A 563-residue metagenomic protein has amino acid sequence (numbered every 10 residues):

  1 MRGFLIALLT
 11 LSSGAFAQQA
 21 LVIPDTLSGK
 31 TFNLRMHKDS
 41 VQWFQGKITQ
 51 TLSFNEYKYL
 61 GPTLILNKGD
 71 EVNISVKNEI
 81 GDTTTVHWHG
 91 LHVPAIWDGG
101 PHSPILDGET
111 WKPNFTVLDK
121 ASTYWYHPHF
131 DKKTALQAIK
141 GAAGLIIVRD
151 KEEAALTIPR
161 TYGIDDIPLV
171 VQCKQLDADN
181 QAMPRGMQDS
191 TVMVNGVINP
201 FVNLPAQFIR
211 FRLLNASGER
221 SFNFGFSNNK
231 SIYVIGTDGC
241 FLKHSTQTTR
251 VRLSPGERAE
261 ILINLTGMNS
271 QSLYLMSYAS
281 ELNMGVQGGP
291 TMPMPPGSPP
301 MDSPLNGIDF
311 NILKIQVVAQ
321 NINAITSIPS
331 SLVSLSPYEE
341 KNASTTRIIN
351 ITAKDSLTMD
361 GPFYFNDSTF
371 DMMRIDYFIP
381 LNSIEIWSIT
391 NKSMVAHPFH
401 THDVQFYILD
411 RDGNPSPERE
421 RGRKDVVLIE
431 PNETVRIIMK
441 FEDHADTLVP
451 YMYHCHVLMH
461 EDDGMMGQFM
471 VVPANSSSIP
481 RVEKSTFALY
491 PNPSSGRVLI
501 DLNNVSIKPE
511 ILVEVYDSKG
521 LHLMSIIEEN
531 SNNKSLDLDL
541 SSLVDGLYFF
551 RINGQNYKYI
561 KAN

Functional and structural regions predicted by a protein language model:
M1-Q18: Bacterial Sec-dependent N-terminal signal peptides
I6, F16, P480-Y490, S494-N563: C-terminal outer-membrane/trafficking sorting elements
Q18-P255, I261, N283, M292-D355 (+5 more regions): Histidine-centered copper-binding motifs that mark active-site loops of extracellular/periplasmic copper enzymes
N67-E71, P205-F208, L381-I384, N492-L499: Short coil/turn motif common to extracellular beta-sandwich-like domains
A121-W125, M268-L275, H444-M452, G546: Short glycine/proline/serine/threonine-rich loop/turn segments at secondary-structure transition edges
S122, Q207, S383, V449 (+3 more regions): A glycine-anchored, Pro-Gly-centered beta-turn/N-cap motif
S227-G239, K392-G422, L458-M459, V471-P473: Active/binding-pocket-proximal capping segment
R347-I408, D425-L448, H454: C-terminal substrate/ligand-recognition segments
